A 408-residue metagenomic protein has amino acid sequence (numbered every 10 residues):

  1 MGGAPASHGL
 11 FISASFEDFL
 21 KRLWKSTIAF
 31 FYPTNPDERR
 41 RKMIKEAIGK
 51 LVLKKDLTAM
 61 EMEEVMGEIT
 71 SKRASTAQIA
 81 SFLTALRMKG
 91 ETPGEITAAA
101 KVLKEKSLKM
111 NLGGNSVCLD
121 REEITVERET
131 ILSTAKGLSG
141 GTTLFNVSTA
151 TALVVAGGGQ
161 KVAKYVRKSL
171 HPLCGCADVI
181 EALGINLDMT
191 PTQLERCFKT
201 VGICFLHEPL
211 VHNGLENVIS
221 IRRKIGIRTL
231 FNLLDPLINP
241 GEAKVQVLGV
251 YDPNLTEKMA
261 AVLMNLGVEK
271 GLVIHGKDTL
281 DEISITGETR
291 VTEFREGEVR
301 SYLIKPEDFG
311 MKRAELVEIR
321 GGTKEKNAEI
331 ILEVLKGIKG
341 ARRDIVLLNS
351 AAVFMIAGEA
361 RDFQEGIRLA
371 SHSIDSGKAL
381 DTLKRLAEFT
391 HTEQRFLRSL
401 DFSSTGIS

Functional and structural regions predicted by a protein language model:
L23, T27-K42: Short, Lys/Arg-enriched N-terminal segments with co-localized hydrophobic residues within the first ~10-30 amino acids
M43, L51-A98, K104-N111, I345-V346: N-terminal glycine-rich anion-binding loops that anchor highly charged ligand groups
K50, L57, K104-L108, L112-E127 (+4 more regions): Glycine-rich anion-binding loops and their surrounding alpha/beta cores
E91-A163: Active-site cofactor/substrate anionic-group-binding motifs, chiefly glycine- and Lys/Arg-rich phosphate-binding loops
K136-L138, R167-P172, K277-D278: Acidic, glycine-rich active-site loops and adjacent beta-strand->loop/helix elements that engage anionic groups
G140-A152, Y165, P172-C174, L215 (+2 more regions): Short glycine/serine/threonine-rich phosphate/pyrophosphate-binding segments that cradle anionic phosphate groups
S169-I185: Active-site-proximal loop->helix
